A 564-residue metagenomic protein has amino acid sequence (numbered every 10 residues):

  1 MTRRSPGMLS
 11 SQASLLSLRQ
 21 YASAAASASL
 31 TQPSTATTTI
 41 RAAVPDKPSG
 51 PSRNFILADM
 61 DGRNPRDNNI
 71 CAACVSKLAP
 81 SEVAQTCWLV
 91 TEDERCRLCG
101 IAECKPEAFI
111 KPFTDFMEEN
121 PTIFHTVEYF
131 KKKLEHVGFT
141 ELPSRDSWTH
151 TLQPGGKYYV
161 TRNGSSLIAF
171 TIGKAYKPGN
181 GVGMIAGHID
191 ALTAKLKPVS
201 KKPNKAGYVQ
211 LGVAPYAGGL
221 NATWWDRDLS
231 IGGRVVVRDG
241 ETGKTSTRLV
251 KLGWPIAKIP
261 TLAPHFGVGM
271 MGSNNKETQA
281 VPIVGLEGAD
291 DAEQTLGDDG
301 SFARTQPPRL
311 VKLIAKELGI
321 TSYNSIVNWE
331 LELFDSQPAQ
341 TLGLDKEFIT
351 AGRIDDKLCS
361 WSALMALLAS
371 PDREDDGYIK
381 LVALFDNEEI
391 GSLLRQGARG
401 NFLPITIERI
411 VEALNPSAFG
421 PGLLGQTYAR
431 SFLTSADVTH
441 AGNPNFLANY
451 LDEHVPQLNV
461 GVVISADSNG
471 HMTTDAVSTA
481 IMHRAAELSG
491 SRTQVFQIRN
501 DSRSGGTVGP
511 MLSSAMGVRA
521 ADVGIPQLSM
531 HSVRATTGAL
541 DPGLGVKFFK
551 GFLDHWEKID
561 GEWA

Functional and structural regions predicted by a protein language model:
T2-A564: N-terminal hydrophobic/helix-forming segments and targeting peptides
